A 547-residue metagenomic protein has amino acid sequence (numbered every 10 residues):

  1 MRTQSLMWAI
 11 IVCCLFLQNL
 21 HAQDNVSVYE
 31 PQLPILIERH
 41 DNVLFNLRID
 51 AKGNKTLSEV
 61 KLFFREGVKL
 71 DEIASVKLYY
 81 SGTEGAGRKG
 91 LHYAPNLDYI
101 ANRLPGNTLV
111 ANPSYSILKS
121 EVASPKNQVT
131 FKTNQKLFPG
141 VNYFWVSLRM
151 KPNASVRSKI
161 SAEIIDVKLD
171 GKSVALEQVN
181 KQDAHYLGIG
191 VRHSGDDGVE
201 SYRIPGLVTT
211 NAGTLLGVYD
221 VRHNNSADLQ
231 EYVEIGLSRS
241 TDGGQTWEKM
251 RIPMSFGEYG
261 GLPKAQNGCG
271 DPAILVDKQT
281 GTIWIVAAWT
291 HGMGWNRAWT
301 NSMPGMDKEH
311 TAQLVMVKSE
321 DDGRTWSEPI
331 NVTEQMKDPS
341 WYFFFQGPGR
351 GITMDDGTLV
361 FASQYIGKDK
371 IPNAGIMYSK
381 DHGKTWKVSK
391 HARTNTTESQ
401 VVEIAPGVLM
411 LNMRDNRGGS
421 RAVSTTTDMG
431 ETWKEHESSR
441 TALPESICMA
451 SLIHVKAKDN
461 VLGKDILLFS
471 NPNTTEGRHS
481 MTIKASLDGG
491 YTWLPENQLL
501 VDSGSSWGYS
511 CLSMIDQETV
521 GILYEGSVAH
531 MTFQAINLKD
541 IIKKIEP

Functional and structural regions predicted by a protein language model:
M1-Q23: Bacterial Sec-dependent N-terminal signal peptides
W8, N19, I164-L169, G489: Intrinsically disordered, low-complexity serine/threonine-rich segments
Q23-H185: Exposed, polar/acidic Ser/Thr-rich sequence context and nearby capping/turn residues that mark flexible linkers
T83, Y115-I117, F138-W145, R149 (+1 more regions): Asp-box/BNR beta-propeller blade signature and adjacent active/binding-site loops in extracellular glycan-interacting
